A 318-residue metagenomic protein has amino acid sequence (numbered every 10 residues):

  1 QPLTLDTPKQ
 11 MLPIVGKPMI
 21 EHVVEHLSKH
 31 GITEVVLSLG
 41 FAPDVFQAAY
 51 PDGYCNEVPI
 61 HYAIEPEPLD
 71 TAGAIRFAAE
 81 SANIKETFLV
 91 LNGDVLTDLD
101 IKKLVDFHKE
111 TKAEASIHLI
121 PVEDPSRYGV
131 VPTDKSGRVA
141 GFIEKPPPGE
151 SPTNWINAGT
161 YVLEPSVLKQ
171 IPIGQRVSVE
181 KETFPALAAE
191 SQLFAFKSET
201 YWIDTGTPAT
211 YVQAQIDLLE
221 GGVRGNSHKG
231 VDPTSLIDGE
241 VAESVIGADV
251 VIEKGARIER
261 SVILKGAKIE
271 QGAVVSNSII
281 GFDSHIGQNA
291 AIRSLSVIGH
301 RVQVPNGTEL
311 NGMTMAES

Functional and structural regions predicted by a protein language model:
Q1-L5, K145: Conserved catalytic-core motifs of eukaryotic protein kinase domains, centered on the activation segment
L5, L12-N92, I101-K103, T133 (+4 more regions): Conserved N-terminal catalytic core of the sugar/cofactor nucleotidyltransferase
T87-L89, L96, K102-K109, E123-P125 (+1 more regions): Catalytic-core segments of class I nucleotidyltransferases/pyrophosphorylases that form NMP-activated intermediates
T111-P121: A short, conserved acidic/glycine-rich loop-to-beta-strand motif that forms the donor nucleotide-sugar/metal
S126-V130: Glycine-rich phosphate-binding loop of ATP-grasp-fold ATP-dependent ligases
K229-S318: Structural signal for interior beta-strand "rungs" in well-ordered beta-sheet cores of soluble enzyme domains
